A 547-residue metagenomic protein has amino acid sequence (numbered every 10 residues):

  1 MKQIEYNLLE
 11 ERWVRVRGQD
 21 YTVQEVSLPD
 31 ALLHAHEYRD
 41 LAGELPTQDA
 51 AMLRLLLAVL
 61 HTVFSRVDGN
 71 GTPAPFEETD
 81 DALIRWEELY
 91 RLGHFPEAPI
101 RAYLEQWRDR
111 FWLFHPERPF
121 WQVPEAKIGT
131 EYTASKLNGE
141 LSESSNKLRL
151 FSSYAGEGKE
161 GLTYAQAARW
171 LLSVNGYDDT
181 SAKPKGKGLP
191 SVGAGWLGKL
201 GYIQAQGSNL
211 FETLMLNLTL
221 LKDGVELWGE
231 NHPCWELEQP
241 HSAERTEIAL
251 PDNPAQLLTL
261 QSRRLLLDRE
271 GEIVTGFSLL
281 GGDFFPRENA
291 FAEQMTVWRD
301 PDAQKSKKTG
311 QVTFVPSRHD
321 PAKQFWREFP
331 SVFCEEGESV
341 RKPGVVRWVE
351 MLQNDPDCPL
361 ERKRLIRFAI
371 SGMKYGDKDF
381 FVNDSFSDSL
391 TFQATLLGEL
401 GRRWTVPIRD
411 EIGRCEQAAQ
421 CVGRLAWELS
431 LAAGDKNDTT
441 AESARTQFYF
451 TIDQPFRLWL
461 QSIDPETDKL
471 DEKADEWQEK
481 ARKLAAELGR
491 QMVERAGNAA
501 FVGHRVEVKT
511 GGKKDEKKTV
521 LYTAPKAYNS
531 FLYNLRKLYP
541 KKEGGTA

Functional and structural regions predicted by a protein language model:
M1-N146, S173-A547: Extended alpha-helical scaffolding segments
K159-L162, R264: The −1 position to Zn-ligating cysteines in a subset of zinc-ribbon hairpins
Y164-A167: Cys/His-coordinated zinc-binding microdomains
